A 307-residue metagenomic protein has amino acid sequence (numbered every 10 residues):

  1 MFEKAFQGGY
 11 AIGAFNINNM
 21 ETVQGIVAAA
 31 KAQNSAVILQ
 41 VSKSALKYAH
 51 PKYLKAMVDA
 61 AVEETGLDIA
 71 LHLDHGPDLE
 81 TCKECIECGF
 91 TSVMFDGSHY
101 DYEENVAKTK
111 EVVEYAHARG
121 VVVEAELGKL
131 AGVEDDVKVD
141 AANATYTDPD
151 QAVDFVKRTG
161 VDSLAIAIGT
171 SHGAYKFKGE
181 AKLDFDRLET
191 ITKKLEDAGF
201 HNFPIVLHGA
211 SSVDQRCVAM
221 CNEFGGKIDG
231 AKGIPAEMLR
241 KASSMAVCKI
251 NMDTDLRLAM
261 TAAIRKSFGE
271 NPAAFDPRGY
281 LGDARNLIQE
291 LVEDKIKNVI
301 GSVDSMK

Functional and structural regions predicted by a protein language model:
M1-G13: N-terminal amphipathic alpha-helix/helix-capping segment at the start of soluble metabolic enzymes
M1-K4, N19-A45, K52-D68, G76-P204 (+5 more regions): Alpha/beta enzyme core
Q7, E87, S244: Phosphate-coordinating loops and pocket residues in cytosolic domains that bind phosphorylated ligands
L207-S212: Short catalytic/ligand-gating loop segments at beta-alpha or beta-beta junctions within enzyme catalytic domains
E223, I228, I234-K307: C-terminal alpha-helical cap/extension of soluble enzyme domains
